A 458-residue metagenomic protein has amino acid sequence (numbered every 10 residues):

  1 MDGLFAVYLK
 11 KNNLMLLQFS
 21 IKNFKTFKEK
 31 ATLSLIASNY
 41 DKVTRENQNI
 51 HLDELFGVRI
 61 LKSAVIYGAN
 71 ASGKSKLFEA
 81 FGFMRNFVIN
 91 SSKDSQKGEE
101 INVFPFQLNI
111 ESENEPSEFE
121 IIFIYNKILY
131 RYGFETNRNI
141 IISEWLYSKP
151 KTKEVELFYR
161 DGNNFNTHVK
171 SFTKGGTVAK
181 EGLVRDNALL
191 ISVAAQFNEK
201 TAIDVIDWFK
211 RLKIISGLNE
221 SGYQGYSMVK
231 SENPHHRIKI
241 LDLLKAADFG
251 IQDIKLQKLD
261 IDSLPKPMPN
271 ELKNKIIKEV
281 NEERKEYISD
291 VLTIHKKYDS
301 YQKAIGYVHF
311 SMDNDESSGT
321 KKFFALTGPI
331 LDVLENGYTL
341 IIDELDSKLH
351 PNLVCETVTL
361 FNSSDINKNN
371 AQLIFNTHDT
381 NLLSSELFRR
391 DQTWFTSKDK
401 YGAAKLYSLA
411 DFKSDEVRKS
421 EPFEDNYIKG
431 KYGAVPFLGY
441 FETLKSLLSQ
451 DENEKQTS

Functional and structural regions predicted by a protein language model:
D2-L55, R59-I89, S300-V435: Switch/communication elements of ASCE P-loop NTPase nucleotide-binding domains
L14, K28, N114-P116, K127-L129 (+3 more regions): Coil-to-beta-strand transition motifs
F19, F119-I121, I141-Y147, D290-D299 (+1 more regions): Short polybasic amphipathic segments
K22, G222-D315, Y432, P436-E442 (+1 more regions): Extended helical coiled-coil dimerization/tether regions that scaffold and oligomerize large DNA-maintenance assemblies
T32, E120, L129-G133, L157 (+1 more regions): Short, surface-exposed charged micro-motifs
N49-V65, A69, F78-R131, N137-I141: Conserved P-loop NTP-binding catalytic core
S75-E113, D186-K245, T359-L373, H378-N381 (+1 more regions): An exposure/low-complexity boundary signal
R131-L272: Electropositive, glycine-dotted interaction segments that contact anionic polymers or phosphate-rich ligands
